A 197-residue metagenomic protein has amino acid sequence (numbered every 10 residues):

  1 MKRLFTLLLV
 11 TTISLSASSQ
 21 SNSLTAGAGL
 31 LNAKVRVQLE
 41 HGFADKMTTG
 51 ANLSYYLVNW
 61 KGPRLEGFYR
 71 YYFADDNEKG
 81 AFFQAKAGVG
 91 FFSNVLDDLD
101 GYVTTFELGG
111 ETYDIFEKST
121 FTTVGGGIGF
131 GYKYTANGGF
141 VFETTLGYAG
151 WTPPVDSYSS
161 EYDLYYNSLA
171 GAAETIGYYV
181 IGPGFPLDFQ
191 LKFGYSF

Functional and structural regions predicted by a protein language model:
L4-A17: Sec-dependent N-terminal signal peptides
S18-A28: Cleaved targeting-peptide boundary
S21, N32, G62, F121-G125 (+1 more regions): Membrane-spanning beta-strands of outer-membrane beta-barrel proteins
V37-L39: A short acidic, amphipathic alpha-helical/loop segment
H41-T144, F193-Y195: Gram-negative (and chloroplast) outer-membrane scaffold detector with strong preference for beta-barrel transmembrane
G139-F197: Predominantly the C-terminal beta-signal and adjacent terminal strand-loop region of outer-membrane beta-barrel
